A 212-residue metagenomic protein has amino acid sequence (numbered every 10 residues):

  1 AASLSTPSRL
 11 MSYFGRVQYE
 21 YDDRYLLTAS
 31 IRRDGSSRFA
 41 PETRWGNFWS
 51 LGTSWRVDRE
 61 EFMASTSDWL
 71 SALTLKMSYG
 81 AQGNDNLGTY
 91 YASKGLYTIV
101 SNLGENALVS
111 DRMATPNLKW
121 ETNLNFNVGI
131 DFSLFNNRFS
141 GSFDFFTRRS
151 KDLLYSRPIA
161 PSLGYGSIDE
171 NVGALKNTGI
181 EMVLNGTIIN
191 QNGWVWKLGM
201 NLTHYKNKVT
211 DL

Functional and structural regions predicted by a protein language model:
A1-L212: Extracellular/periplasmic, surface-exposed regions of secreted and cell-surface proteins
